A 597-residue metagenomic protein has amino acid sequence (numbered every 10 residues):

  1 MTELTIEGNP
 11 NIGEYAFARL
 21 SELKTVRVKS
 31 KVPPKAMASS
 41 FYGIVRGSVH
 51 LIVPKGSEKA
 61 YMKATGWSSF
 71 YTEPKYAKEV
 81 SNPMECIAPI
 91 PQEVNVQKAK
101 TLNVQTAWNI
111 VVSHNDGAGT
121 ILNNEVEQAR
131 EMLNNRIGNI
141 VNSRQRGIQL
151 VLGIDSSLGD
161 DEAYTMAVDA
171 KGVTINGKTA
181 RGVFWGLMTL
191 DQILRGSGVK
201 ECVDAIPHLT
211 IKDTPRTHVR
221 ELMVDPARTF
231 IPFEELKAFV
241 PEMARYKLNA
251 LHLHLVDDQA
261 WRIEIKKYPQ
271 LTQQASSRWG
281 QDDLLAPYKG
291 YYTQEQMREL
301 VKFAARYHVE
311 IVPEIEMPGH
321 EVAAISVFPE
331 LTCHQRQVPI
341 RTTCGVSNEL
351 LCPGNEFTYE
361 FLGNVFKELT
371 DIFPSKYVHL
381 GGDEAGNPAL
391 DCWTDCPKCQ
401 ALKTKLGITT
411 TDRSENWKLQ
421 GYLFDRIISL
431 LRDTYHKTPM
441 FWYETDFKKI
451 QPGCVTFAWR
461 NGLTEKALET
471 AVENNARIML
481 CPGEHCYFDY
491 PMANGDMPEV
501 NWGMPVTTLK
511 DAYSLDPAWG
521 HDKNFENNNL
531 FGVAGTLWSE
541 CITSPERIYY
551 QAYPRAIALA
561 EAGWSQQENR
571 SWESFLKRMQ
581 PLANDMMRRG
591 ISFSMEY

Functional and structural regions predicted by a protein language model:
M1-N11, S21-K35, R46-S57, E73-K75: Structural signature of tandem-repeat unit edges
P10, L255-Q259, K267, I315-E321 (+4 more regions): Active-site-proximal loop/turn and secondary-structure-junction residues that shape catalytic pockets, frequently
R19-L20, S40-G47, A471-V472: Short, conserved loop/helix-junction motifs that constitute active-site signature segments in enzyme catalytic cores
A77-H218, P439-Y443, Q580-Y597: Acidic, contiguous N-terminal accessory segments
L158-Y377, W393, R426, A534-S539: Feature activates predominantly on carbohydrate-active enzymes
A324-P329, P339-C454, R460-T470: Active-site neighborhood of glycoside hydrolase catalytic domains
P439-T445, K449-Y597: Flexible, acidic glycine-rich loops studded with aromatic residues
